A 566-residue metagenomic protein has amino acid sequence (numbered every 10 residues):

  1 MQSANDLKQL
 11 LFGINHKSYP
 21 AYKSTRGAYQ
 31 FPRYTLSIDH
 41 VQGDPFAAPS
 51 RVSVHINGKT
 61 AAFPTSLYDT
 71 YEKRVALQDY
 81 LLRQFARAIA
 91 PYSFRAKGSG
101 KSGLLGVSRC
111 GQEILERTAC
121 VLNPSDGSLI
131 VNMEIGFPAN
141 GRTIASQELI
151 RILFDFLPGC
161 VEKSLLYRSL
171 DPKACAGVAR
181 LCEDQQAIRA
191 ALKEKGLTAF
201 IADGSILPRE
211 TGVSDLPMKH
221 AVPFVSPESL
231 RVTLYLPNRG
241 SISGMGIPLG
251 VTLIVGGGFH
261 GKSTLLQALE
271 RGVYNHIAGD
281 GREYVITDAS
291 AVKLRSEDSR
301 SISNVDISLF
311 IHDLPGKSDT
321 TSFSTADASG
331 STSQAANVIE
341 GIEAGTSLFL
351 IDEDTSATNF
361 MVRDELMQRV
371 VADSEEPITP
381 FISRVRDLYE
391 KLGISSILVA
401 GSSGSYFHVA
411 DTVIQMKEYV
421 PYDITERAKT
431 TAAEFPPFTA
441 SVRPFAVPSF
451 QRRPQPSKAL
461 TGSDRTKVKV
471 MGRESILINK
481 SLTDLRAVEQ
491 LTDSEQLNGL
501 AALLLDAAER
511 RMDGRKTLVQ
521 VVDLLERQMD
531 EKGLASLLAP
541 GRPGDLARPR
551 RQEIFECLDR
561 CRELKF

Functional and structural regions predicted by a protein language model:
M1-G196, L207, F566: N-terminal accessory targeting/assembly segments
A145, R300, F310-S331, R363-I378: Flexible beta-alpha connector loops of hexameric P-loop NTPases
K193-A199, D203, F259, L266-E297 (+1 more regions): Carboxylate/His-rich catalytic cores and anion/metal-binding grooves
P208-S243, A278, I286-I302, I307-S318: N-terminal pre-Walker A segment at the start of P-loop NTPase domains
I242-Y274: Glycine-rich phosphate-binding P-loop
S322-S356: Phosphate-binding/switch loop-helix module in NTP-utilizing enzymes
I342-V385, Y389-E390, S402-K429: Conserved P-loop NTPase nucleotide-binding/switch module
E390-G393, V399-F566: Conserved NTP phosphate-binding and transfer environment spanning the P-loop NTPase/kinase superfamily
